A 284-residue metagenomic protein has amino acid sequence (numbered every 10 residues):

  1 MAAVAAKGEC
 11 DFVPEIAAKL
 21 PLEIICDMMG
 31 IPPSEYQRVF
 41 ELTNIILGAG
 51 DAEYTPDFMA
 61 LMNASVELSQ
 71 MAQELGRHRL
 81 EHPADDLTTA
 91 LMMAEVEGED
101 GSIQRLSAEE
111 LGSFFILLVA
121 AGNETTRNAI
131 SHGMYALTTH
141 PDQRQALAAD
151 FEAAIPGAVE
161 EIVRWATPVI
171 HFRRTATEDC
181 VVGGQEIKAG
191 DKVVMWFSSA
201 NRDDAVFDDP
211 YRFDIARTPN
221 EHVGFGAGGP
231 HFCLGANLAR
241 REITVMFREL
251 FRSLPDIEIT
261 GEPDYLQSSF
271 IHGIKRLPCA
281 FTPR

Functional and structural regions predicted by a protein language model:
M1-R284: Cytochrome P450
